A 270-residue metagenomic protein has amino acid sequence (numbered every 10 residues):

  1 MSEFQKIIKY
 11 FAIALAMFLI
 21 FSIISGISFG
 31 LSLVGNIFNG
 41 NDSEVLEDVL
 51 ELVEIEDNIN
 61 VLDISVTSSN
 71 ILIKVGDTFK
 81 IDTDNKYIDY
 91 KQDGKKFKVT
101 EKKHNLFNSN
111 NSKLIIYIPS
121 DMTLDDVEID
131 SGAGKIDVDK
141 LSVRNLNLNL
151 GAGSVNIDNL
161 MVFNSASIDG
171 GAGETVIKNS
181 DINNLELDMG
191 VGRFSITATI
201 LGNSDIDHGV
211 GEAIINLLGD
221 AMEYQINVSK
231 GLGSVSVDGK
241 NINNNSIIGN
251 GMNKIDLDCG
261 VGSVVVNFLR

Functional and structural regions predicted by a protein language model:
M1-I7: N-terminal Lys/Arg-rich, disordered targeting/topogenic segments
I7-I13, K96, V143, I182 (+2 more regions): Short amphipathic alpha-helical "recognition" segments used for binding
Y10-S28: Hydrophobic membrane-insertion alpha-helices, especially the h-region of bacterial N-terminal signal peptides
F29-D130, K135-N147, N156, I215-G219 (+4 more regions): Short linear S-[DN]-x-LW-Φ motif typified by the pepsin-like aspartic protease active-site region
I157-L160, N164-G170, E174-R270: Short, surface-exposed interaction patches in beta-rich subdomains that mediate adhesion/assembly near membranes
